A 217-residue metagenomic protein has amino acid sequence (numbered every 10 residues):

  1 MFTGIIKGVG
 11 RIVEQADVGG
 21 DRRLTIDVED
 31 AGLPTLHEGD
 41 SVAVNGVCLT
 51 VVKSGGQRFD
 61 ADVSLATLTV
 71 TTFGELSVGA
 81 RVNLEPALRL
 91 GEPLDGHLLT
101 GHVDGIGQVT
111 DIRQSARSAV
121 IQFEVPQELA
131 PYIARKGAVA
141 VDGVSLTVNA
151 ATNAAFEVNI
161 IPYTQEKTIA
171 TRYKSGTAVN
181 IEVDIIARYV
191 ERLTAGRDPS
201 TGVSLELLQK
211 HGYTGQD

Functional and structural regions predicted by a protein language model:
M1-D217: Conserved loop->alpha-helix
